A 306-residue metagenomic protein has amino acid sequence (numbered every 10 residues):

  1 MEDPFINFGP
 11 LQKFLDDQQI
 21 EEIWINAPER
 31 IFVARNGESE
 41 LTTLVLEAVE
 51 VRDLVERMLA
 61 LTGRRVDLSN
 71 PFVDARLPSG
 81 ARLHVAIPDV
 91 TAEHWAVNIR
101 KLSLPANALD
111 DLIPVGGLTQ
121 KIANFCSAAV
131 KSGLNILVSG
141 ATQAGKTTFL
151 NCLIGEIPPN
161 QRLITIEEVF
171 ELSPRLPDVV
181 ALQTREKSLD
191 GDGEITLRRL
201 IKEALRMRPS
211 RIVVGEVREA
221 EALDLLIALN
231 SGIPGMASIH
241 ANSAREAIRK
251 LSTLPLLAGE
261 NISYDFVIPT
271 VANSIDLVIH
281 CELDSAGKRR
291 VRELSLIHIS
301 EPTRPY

Functional and structural regions predicted by a protein language model:
M1-T42: N-terminal anchoring/assembly modules that precede and organize ATP-driven motor systems
I6-K13, M58-A75, Q161, A258-D265 (+1 more regions): Active-site phosphate-binding and catalytic loops of NTP-dependent enzymes
D17, R30, A34-S132: P-loop NTP-binding catalytic core
A123, G133-S139, C152-S274, H280-E282: Switch/coupling sub-region of P-loop NTPases
T142: The conserved Walker
K146: Conserved lysine of the Walker
F149: Hydrophobic positions on the alpha1 helix immediately C-terminal to the Walker A/P-loop
I297-Y306: Single conserved hydrophobic/aromatic residue that forms the stacking wall/gate of nucleotide- or nucleobase-binding
